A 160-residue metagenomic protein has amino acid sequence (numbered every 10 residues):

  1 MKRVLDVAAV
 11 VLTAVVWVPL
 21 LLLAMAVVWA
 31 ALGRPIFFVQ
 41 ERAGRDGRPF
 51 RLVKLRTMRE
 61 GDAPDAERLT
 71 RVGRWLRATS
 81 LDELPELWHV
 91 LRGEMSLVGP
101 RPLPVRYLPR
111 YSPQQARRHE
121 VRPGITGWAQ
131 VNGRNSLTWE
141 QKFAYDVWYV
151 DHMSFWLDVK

Functional and structural regions predicted by a protein language model:
M1, W17, A66, R77-L81 (+1 more regions): Short, solvent-exposed loop/helix junctions and linker helices that flank or host conserved functional motifs
M1-R59, H89, F155, K160: A hydrophobic, helix-centered structural microdomain
V7-A9, H119-K160: C-terminal terminal-structure detector
A24, F38-V39, V98-P100, R106 (+2 more regions): Short, hydrophobic secondary-structure boundary micro-motifs
A24, G73, W88, A129 (+1 more regions): A cross-family signal for key residues in well-ordered alpha-helices that form functional helical elements
I36-R74, T126-A144: Short, glycine-rich, amphipathic interfacial segments at transmembrane boundaries or analogous
E60, P100, H152: Short, conserved catalytic or interaction motifs in soluble domains
D65-P123: A short, structured surface patch at a secondary-structure boundary
